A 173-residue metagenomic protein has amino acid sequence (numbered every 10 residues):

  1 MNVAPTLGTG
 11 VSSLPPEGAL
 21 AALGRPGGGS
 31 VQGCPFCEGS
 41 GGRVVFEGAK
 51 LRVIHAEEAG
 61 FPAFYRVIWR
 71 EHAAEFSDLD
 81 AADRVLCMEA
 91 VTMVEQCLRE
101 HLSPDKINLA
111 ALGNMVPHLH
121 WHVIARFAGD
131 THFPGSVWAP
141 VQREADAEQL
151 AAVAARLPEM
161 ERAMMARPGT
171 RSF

Functional and structural regions predicted by a protein language model:
M1-F173: HIT superfamily nucleotide-processing domains
